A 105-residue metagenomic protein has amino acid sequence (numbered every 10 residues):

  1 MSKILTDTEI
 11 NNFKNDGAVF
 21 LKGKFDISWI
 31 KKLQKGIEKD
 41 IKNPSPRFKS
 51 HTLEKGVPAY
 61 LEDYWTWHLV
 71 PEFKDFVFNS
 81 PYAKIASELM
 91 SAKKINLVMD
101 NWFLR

Functional and structural regions predicted by a protein language model:
M1-D16, K22-R105: Non-heme Fe(II)-dependent double-stranded beta-helix
